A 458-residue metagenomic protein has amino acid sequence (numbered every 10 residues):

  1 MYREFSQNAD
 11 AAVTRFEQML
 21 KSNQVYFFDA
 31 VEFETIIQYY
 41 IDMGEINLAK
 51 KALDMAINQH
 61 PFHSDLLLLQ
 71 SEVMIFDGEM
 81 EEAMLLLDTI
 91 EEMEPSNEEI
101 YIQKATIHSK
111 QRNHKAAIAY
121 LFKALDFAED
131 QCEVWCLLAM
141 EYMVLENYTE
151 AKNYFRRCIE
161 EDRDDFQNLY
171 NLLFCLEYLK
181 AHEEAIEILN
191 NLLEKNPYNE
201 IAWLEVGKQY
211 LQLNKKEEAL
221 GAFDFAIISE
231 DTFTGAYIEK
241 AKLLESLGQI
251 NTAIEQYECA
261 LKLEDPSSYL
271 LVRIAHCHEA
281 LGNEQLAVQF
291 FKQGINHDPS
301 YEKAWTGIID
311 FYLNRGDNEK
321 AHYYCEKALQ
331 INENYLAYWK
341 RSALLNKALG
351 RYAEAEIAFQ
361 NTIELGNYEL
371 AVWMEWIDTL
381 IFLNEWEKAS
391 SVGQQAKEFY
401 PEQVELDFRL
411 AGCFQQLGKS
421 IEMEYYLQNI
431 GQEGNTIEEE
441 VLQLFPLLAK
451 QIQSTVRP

Functional and structural regions predicted by a protein language model:
D42, F76, K110-Q111, V144 (+8 more regions): Register position in tetratricopeptide repeats
A56, T89-I90, K123-A124, R157-C158 (+8 more regions): Canonical positions in the second alpha-helix
Q59, E92-E94, F127-A128, E161-D162 (+8 more regions): Structural marker of alpha-solenoid helical repeat scaffolds
E364, E398-Y400, V404, F408 (+1 more regions): TPR/TPR-like (Sel1-like) alpha-helical repeat modules
